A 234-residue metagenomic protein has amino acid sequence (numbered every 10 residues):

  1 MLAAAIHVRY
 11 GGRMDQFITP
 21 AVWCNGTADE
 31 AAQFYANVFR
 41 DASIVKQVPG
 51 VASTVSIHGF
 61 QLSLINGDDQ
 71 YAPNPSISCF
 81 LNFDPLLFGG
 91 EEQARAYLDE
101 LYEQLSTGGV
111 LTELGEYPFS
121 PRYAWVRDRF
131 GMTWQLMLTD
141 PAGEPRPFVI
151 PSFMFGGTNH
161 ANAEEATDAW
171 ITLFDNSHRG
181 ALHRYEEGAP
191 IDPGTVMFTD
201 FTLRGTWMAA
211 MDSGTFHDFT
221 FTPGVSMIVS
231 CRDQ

Functional and structural regions predicted by a protein language model:
L2, I6-L62, D69, E187-I191: Hydrophobic, helix-prone linear segments
L2-Q16, V45-K46, P85-F155, D168 (+6 more regions): Vicinal oxygen chelate
Q16, V51, H58, P75-I77 (+3 more regions): Residues that flank catalytic or metal-binding motifs in active/ligand-binding sites
W23-G26, G156-A161: Short, surface-exposed ligand-recognition loops at beta-strand->loop->(often short) alpha-helix junctions that present
A28-Q33, A161-D168: Ser/Thr-Pro-rich, acidic low-complexity intrinsically disordered regions of eukaryotic RNA-binding
S63-L64, A210: Contiguous beta-strand/loop segments that form the cofactor/metal-binding neighborhood of enzyme cores
